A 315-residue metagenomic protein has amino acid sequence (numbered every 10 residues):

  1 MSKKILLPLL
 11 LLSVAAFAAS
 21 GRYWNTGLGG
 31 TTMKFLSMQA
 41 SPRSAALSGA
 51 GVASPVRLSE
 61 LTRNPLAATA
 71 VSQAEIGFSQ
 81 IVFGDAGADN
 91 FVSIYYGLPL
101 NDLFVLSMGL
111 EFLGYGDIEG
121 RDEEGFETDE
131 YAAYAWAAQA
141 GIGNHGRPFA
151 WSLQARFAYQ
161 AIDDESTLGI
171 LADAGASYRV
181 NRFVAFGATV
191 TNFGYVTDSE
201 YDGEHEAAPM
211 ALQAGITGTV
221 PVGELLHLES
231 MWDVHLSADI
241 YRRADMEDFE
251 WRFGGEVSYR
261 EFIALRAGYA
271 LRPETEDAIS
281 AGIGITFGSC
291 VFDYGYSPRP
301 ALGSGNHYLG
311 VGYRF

Functional and structural regions predicted by a protein language model:
M1-I5: Positively charged n-region of N-terminal signal peptides that target proteins for export
L7-L9, Y95: Intrinsically disordered and other compositionally biased segments
L9-L10, A40: A periodicity- and composition-biased signal for non-globular, repetitive helical segments
L10-A19: Hydrophobic h-region of N-terminal signal peptides that target proteins for export in Gram-negative bacteria
A19-F315: Subset of outer-membrane beta-barrel
